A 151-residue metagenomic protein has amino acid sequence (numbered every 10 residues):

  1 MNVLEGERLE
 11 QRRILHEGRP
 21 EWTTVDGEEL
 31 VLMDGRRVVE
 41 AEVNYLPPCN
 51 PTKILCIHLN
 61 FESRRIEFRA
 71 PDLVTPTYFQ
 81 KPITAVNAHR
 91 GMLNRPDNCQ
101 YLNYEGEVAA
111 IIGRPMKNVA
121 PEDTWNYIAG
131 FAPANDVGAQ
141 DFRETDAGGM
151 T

Functional and structural regions predicted by a protein language model:
M1-T77, I83, G148: N-terminal non-catalytic cap/leader segment that marks the start of a structured domain
P51-T151: Glycine-enriched loop-and-adjacent helix/strand subsegments that border the catalytic/binding cleft of enzyme cores
